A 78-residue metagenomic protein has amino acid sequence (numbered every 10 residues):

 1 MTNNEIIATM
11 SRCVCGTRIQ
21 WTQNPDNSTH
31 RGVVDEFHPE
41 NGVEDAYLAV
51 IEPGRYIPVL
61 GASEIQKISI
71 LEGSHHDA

Functional and structural regions predicted by a protein language model:
M1-R18: Mixed-charge, Lys/Arg-rich low-complexity intrinsically disordered regions
N3, V50-A78: Intrinsically disordered, low-complexity, charged/polar segments
E5-I6, Q20, T29, S69: Residue-level detector of intrinsically disordered/flexible regions characterized by low predicted structural confidence
T9, N27, E40, E44 (+2 more regions): Short amphipathic alpha-helical "recognition" segments used for binding
C15-A62: Basic/aromatic-rich interaction segments and small domains that mediate binding to polyanionic partners
